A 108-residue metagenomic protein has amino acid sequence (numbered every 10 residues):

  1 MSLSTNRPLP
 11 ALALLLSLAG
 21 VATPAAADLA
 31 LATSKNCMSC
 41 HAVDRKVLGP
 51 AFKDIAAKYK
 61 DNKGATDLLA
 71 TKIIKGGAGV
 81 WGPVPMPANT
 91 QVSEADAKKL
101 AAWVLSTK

Functional and structural regions predicted by a protein language model:
S2-L12: Bacterial N-terminal signal peptides that target proteins for export
S17-A22, A27: N-terminal signal peptide c-region/cleavage motif recognized by signal peptidases
T23, M38, T66-D67: Domain-level signature for proteins that mediate thiol-based redox and metal-cofactor handling
A26-V43: Sequence/structural segment immediately N-terminal to covalent heme-attachment motifs in c-type and related
A30, V104-K108: Short hydrophobic/aromatic patches at helix-to-coil boundaries
S39, L48-Y59, K72-A101: Axial heme c-ligation environment in periplasmic c-type cytochrome domains
K58-L68: Short microdomains enriched in Cys/His and/or Lys/Arg
